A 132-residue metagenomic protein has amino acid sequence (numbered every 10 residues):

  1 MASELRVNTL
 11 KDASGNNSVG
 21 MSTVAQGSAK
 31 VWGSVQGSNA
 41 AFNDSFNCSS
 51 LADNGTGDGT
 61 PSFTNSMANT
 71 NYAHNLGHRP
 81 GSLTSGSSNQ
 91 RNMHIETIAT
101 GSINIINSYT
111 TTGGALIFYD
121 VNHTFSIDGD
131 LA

Functional and structural regions predicted by a protein language model:
S3-A68, Y109-T111, A115-A132: Extracellular receptor-binding modules and their adjoining Ser/Thr/Gly/Asp/Asn-rich linkers
N71-R79: Change to "...patches in solvent-exposed regions of secreted, membrane-anchored, or virion-exposed structural
R79-A132: Extracellular jelly-roll beta-sandwich "head" domains, especially the C-terminal globular C1q domain
